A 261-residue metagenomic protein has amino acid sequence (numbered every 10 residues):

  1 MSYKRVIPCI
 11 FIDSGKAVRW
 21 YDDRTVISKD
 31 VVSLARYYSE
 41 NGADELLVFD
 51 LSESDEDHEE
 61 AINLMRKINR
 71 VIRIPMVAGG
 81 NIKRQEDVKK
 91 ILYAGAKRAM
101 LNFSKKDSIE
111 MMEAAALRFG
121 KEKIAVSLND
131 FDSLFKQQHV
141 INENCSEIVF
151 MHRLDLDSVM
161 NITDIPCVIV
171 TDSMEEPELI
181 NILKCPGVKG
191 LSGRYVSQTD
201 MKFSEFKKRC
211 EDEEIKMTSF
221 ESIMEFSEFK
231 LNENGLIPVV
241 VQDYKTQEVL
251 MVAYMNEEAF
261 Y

Functional and structural regions predicted by a protein language model:
M1, S39, M65-R70, L92 (+5 more regions): Surface-exposed amphipathic alpha-helices with a cationic face
M1-I74, K83-E86, E122-V126, D130-V149 (+1 more regions): Conserved N-terminal beta1-alpha1 strand-loop-helix module at the mouth
K4, P8-I10, S14, R24-T25 (+6 more regions): Active-site pocket-lining/capping segments in soluble small-molecule metabolic enzymes
E53, K90, A94-M111, E147-L156 (+1 more regions): Glycine-rich phosphate-binding active-site loops on the catalytic face of alpha/beta enzymes
A61-L117: Glycine/small-residue-rich loop that forms an oxyanion/phosphate-binding "nest" at active or ligand-binding sites
I72, M76-G95, S133-N142, L156-L191: Catalytic cores of alpha/beta
M100, M112-E113, A125-S133, Q138 (+6 more regions): Conserved mixed alpha/beta catalytic, RNA-binding, or beta-rich assembly cores of soluble enzyme, regulatory
V140-E143, I180, K184-G190, Y195-S197 (+1 more regions): Flexible "arm" and connector segments at domain edges
